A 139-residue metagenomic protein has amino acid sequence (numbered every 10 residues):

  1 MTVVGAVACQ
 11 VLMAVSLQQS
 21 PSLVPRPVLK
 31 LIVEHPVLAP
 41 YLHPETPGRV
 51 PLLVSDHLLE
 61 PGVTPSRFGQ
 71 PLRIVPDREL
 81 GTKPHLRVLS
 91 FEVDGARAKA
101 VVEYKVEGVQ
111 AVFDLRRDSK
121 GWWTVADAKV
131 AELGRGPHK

Functional and structural regions predicted by a protein language model:
M1-T2, Q19: Accessible peptide chain termini
T2-A14: Bacterial N-terminal signal peptides
V4, D114, K129-V130: Composition- and surface-driven signal marking solvent-exposed, interaction-prone regions in large proteins
A6, G62, R116-R117: Generic detection of intrinsically disordered/low-complexity segments and helix-coil linkers/edges
A14-V109, A128-K139: Flexible low-complexity loop/turn motifs enriched in small/helix-breaking residues
A111-G121: Short beta-strand segments and strand-loop junctions that repeat across beta-rich extracellular domains
